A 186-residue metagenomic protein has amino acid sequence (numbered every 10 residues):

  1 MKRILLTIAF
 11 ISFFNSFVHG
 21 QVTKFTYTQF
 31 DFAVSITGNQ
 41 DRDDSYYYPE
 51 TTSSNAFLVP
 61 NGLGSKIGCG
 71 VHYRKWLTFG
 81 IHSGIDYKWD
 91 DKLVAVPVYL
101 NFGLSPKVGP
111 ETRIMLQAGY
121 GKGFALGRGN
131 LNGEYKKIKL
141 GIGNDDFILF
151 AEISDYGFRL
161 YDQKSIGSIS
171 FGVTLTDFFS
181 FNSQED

Functional and structural regions predicted by a protein language model:
M1-I4, Q21: Positively charged n-region of N-terminal signal peptides that target proteins for export
I4-F14: Sec-dependent N-terminal signal peptides
G20-G70, R128, I166-D186: Short glycine/proline- and aromatic-enriched beta-strand/turn motifs that initiate or cap beta-hairpins
K24-T28, F57-S65, K92-V98, T112 (+4 more regions): Residues that define the transmembrane beta-barrel architecture of outer-membrane proteins
F32-Q40, V71, S83-W89, L104-P106 (+4 more regions): Transmembrane beta-strands of outer-membrane beta-barrel pores
V59, L63-R128: Gram-negative (and chloroplast) outer-membrane scaffold detector with strong preference for beta-barrel transmembrane
K75-F79, G109-I114, N144-A151, D177-S183: Repeated loop/turn-to-beta-strand initiation elements of outer-membrane beta-barrel proteins
